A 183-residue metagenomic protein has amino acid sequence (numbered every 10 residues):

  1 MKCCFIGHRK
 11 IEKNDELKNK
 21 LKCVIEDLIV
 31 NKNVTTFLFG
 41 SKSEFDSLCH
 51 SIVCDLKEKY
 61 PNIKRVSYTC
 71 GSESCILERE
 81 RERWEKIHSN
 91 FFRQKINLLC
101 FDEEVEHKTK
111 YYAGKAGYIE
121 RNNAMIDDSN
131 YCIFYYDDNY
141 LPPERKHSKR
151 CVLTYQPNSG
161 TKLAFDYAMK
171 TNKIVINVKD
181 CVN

Functional and structural regions predicted by a protein language model:
M1-V182: Acidic/glycine-enriched connector segments
